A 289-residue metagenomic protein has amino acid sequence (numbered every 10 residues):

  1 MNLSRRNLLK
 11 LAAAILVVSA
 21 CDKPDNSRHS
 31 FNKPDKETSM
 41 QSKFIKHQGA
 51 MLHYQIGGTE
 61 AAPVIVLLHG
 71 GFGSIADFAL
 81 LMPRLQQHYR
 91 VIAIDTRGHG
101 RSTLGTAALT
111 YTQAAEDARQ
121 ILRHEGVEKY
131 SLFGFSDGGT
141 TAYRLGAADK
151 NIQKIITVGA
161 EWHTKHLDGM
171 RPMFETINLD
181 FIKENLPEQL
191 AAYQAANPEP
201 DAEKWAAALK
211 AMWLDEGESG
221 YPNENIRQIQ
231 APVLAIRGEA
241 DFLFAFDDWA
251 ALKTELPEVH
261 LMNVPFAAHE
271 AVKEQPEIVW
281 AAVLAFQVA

Functional and structural regions predicted by a protein language model:
M1-I15: N-terminal secretory signal peptides and thylakoid transit peptides that target proteins across membranes
Q55-R101: Conserved HGGG/HGGXW glycine-rich cap/lid loop of the alpha/beta-hydrolase fold
L80, T96-Y130: Active-site loop/oxyanion-hole signature of alpha/beta-hydrolase fold enzymes
T140-A148, I155-N185: Flexible "cap/lid" loop of the alpha/beta hydrolase fold
A208-N225: Active-site nucleophile elbow and catalytic-triad environment of alpha/beta-hydrolase enzymes
I229, A235-R237: Short beta-strand/loop motif that positions the catalytic acidic residue of the alpha/beta-hydrolase fold
F242-D248: Conserved alpha/beta-hydrolase "acid-adjacent" motif
P265-A289: Catalytic active-site module of serine/aspartate enzymes centered on a nucleophile-bearing elbow/loop
